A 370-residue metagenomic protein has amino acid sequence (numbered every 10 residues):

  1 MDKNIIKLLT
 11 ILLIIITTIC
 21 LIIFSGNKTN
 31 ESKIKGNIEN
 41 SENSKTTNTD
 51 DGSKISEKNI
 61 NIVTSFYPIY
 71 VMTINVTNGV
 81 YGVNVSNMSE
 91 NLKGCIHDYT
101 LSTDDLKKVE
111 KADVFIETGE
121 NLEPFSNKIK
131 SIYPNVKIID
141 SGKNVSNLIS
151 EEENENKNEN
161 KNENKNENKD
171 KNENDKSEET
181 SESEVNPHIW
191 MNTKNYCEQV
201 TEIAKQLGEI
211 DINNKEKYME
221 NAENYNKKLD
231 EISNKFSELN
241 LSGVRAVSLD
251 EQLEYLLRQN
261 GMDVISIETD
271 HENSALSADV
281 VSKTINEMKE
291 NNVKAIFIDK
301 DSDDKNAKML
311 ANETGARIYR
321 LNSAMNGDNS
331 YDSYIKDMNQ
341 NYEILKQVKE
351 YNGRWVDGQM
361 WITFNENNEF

Functional and structural regions predicted by a protein language model:
D2-G353, G358-W361, N365-E366: Extracytoplasmic metal-acquisition and chelation regions
N368-F370: Structural signal for glycine-centered tight turns and loop->strand junctions in beta-sheet-rich domains
